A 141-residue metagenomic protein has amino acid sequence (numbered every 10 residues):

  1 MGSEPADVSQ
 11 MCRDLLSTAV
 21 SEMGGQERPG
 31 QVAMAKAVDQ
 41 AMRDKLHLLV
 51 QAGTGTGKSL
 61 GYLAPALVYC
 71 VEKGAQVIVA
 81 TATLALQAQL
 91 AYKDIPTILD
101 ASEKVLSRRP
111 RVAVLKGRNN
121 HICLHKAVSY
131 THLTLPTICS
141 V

Functional and structural regions predicted by a protein language model:
G2-V20, G74-L133, S140: A substrate-engagement module of RecA-like helicase motors
P5-L49: Conserved pre-motif I regulatory segment
R28-V32, T54-L60, A80, A88-Y92 (+1 more regions): Conserved structured core elements
A37, A41, A66-Y69, A101: Generic, well-ordered alpha-helical scaffold segments in large soluble proteins
D44-L48, K73-I78: Short, surface-exposed connector motifs at secondary-structure boundaries
D44-Y62: Walker A/P-loop
L60-K73, P96: Walker A/P-loop NTP-binding motif
P65, L135-P136: Proline-centered helix-kink/hinge sites
